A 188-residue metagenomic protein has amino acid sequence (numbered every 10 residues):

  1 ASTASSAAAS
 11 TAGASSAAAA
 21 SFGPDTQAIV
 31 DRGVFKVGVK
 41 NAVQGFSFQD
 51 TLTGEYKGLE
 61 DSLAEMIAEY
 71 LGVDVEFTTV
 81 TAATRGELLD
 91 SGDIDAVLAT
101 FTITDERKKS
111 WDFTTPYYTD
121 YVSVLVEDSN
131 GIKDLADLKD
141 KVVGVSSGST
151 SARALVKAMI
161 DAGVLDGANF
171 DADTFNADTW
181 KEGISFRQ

Functional and structural regions predicted by a protein language model:
A1-R32: Short, low-complexity disordered leader/linker segments with a strong preference for bacterial N-terminal type II
A20-T100: Extracytoplasmic small-molecule ligand-binding "clamshell" domains of the periplasmic binding protein/Venus flytrap
V34-V39, A136-A154: Short loop->beta-strand "edge-of-pocket" segments that line small-molecule binding or catalytic clefts across diverse
V37, N41, F113-D134: Hydrophobic/proline-rich hinge and linker segments of small-molecule sensing/allosteric domains, predominantly
T51, D105-D120, I160-G163: Ligand-binding "clamshell"
E76-L88, N130, A168-Q188: Short helix-initiation/N-cap motifs at beta->coil->alpha
V126-V143, A162, D166: Flexible hinge/capping segments at coil-to-helix
G144-D173: Secondary-structure junction motif
